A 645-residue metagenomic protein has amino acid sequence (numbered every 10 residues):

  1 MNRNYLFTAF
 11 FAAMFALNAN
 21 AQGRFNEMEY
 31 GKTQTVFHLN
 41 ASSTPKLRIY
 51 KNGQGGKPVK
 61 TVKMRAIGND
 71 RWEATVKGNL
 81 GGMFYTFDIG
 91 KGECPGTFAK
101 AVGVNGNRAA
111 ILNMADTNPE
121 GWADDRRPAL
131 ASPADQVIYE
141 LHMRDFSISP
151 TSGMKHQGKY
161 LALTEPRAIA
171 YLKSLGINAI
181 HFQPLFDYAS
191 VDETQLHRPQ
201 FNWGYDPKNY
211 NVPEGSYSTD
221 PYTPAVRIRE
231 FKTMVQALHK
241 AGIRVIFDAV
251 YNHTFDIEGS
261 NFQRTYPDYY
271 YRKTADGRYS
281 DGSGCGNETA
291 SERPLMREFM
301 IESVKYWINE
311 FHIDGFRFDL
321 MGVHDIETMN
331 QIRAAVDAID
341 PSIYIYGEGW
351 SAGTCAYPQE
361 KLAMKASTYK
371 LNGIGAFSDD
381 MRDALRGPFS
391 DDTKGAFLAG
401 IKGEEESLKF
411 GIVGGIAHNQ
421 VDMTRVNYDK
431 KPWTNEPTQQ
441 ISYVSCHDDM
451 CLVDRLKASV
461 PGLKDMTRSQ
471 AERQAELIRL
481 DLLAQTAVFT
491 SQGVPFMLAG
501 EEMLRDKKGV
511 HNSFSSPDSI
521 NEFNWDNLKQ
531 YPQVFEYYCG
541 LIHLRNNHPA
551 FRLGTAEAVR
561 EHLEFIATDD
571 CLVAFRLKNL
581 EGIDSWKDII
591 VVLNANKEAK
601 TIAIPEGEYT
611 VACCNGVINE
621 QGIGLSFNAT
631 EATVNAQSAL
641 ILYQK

Functional and structural regions predicted by a protein language model:
M1-Q22: Bacterial Sec-dependent N-terminal signal peptides
Q22-V36, K63-E140, D145-G158: The feature marks proteins involved in alpha-glucan
G31-H38, S43, E564-P605: Carbohydrate-binding surface patches
L39, S43-P58, A599-G616: Beta-strand-rich binding/interaction modules
A41, G81-Y85, G624-K645: C-terminal beta-strand-rich structural cap/linker in extracellular carbohydrate-active enzymes
A109-D116, R333-A334, S342-L504, N512-F514 (+2 more regions): Conserved alpha/beta catalytic core and glycan-binding cleft of carbohydrate-active enzymes
H142-P166, A170-F311, H324-D340, Y344 (+1 more regions): Substrate-binding/active-site clefts of carbohydrate-active enzymes
T424, D481, T490-V510, I520-I589: Glycan-recognition and catalytic regions of carbohydrate-active enzymes
